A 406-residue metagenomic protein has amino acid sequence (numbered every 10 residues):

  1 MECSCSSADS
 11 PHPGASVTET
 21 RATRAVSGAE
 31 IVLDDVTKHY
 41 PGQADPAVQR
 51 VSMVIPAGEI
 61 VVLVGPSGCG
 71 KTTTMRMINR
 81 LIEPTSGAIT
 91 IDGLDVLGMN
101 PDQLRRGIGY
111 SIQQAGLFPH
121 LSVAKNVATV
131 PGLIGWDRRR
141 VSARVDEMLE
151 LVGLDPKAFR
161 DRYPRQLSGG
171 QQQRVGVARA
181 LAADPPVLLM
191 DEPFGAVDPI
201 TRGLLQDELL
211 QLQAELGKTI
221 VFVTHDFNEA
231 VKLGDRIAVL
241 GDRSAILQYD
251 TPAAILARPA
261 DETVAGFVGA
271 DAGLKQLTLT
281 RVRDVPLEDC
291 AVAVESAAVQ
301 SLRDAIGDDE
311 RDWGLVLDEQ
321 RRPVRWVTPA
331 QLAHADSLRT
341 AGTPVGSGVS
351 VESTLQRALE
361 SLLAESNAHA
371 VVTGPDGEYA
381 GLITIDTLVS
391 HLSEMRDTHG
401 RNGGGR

Functional and structural regions predicted by a protein language model:
N79: Helix-to-loop junction immediately C-terminal to a conserved catalytic motif
D95-G109, L133: ABC ATPase NBD coupling module
L121-A128: Short coil-to-helix segment of the ABC ATPase nucleotide-binding domain corresponding to the Q-loop/switch region
R139-A158: Conserved ABC ATPase "signature" region
Y163-L167, Q171: Conserved ABC ATPase signature
D184: Conserved catalytic motifs of ABC-family nucleotide-binding domains
A291-D312, V316-Q320, D336, P344-R406: The conserved cystathionine-beta-synthase
